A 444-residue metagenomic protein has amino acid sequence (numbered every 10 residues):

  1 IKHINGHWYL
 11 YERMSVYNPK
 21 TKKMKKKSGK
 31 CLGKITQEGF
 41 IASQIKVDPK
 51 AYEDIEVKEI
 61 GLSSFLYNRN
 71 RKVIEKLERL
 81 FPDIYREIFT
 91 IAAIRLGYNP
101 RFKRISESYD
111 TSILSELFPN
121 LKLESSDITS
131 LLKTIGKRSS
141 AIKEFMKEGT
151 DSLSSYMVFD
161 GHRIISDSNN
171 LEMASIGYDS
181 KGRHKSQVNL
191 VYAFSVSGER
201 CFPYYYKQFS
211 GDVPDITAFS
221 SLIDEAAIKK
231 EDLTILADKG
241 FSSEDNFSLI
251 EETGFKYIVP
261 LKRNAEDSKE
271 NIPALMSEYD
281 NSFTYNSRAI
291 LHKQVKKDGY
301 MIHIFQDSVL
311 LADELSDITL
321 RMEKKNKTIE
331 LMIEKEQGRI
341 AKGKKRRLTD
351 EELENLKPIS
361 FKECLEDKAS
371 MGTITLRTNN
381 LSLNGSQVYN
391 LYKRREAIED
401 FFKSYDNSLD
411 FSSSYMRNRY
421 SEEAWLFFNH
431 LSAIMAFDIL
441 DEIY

Functional and structural regions predicted by a protein language model:
I1-V158, H162-N170, A193-D212, S220 (+2 more regions): Dynamic "connector" segments at or just before major functional cores
V188, Q208, T253-L391: An anionic, glycine-rich sequence signature occurring as long contiguous blocks
I216-D232: Short, basic/hydrophobic alpha-helical segments
A227-I228, F247-K256: Short, surface-exposed basic-aromatic patches at helix termini and helix-loop junctions that form
L236-D245, R263-E266, Y420-E422: Acidic, metal-coordinating catalytic cores used for nucleic-acid/nucleotide bond scission and strand-transfer chemistry
T284-R288, S432-Y444: A short, flexible helix-boundary coil/loop motif
Q387-Y415: Short amphipathic alpha-helical "interface-anchor" segments enriched in bulky aromatics
N418-I439: Basic, amphipathic alpha-helical segments enriched in Lys/Arg and hydrophobic/aromatic residues
